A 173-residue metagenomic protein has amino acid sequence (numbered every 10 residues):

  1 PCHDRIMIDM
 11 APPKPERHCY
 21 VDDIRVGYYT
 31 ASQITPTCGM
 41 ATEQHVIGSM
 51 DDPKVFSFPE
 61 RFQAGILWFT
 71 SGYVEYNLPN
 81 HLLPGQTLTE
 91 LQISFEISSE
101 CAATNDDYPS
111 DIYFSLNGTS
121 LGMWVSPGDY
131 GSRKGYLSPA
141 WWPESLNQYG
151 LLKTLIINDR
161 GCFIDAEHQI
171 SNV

Functional and structural regions predicted by a protein language model:
P1-P12: Basic, Lys/Arg-rich alpha-helical nucleic-acid-recognition elements, primarily the DNA-binding modules of transcription
C2, S120, N172-V173: Poly-acidic low-complexity segments
A11-Y20, I157: Short N-terminal segments
R17-P139: Mid-protein regulatory/catalytic core that forms ligand/cofactor-binding pockets and protein-protein interaction
K134-V173: Short, surface-exposed tryptophan/glycine-enriched loops that mediate extracellular molecular recognition
